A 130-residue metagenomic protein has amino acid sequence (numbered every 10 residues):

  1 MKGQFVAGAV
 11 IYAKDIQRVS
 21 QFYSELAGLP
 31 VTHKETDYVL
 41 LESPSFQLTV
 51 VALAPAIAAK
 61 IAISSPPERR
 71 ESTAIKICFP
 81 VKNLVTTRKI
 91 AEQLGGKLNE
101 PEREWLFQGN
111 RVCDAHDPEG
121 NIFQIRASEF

Functional and structural regions predicted by a protein language model:
M1-A7, L29-F79, R88-H116, S128-F130: Vicinal oxygen chelate
A7-K14: Long, hydrophobic N-terminal alpha-helical segment
V19-S24, A91, G120: Conserved active-site tyrosine of GNAT-family acetyltransferases
I122-I125: Short glycine-/small-residue motifs
